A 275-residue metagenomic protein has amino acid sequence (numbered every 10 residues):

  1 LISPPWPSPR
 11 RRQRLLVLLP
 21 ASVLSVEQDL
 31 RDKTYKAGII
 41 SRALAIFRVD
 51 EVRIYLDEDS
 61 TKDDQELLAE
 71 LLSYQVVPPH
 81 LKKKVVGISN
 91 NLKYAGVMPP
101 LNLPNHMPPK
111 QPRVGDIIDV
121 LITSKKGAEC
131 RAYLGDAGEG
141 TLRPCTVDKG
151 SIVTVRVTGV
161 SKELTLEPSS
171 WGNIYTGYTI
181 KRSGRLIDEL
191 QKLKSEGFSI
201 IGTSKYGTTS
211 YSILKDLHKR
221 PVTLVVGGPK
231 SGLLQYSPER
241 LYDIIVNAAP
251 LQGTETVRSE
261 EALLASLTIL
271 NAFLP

Functional and structural regions predicted by a protein language model:
L1-P275: Post-transcriptional modification and biogenesis factors for structured RNAs of the translation apparatus
